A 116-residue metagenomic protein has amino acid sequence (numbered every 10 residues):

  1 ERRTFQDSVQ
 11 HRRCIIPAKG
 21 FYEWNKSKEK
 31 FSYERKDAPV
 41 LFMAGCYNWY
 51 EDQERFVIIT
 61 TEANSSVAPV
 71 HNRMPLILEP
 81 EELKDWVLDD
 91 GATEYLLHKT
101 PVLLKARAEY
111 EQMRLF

Functional and structural regions predicted by a protein language model:
E1-F116: A structured binding-face within diverse protein domains that lines the active/interaction site
